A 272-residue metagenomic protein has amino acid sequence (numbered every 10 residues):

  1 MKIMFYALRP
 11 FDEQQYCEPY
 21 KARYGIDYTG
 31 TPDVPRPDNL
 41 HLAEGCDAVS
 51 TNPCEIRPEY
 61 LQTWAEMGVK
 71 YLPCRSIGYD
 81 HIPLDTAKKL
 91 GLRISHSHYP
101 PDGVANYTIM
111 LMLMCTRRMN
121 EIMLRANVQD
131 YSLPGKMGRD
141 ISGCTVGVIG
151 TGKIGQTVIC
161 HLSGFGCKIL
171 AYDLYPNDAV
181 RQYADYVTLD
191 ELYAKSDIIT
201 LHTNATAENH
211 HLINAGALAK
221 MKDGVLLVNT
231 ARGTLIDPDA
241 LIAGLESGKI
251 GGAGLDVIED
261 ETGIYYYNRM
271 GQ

Functional and structural regions predicted by a protein language model:
M1-C46: N-terminal glycine-/charge-rich "phosphate-binding" loop or analogous flexible N-terminal tail
L8-F11, P32-R36, N52-R57, S76-Y79 (+3 more regions): Short beta->alpha connector loops
P37-G45, L61-Q62, T188-E191, G216: Short amphipathic alpha-helix with an adjacent loop that forms part of the alpha/beta core around
L42-A48, M67-K70, A194-I199, K222-V225: Short acidic/histidine-rich motifs immediately flanking catalytic phosphotransfer sites in two-component signaling
C46-M123, G135-G138, L227: Phosphate/diphosphate ligand-binding glycine-rich loop within oxidoreductases
P58, L174-Q272: Rossmann-like adenosine-cofactor binding region
I122-T157: Glycine-rich NAD(P)-binding loop of Rossmann-like domains
G164-K168: Conserved S-adenosyl-L-methionine
